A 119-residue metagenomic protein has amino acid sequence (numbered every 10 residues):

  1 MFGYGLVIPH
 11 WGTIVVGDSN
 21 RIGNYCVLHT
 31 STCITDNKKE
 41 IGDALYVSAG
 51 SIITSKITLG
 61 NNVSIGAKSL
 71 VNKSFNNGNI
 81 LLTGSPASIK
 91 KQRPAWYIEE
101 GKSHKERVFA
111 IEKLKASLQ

Functional and structural regions predicted by a protein language model:
M1-Y25, S31-E40, S51: Left-handed beta-helix
V7-I8, V27, Y46, S64: N-terminal alpha-helical segment
N37-Q119: Glycine-rich hexapeptide-repeat left-handed beta-helix
